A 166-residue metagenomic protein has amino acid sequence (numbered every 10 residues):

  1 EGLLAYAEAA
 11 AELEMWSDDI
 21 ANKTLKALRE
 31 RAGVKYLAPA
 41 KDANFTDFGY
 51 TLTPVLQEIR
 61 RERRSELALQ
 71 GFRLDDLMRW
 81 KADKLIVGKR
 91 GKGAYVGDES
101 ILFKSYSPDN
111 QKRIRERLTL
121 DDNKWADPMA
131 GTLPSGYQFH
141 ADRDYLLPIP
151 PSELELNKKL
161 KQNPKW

Functional and structural regions predicted by a protein language model:
E1-W166: Acidic/polar-rich alpha-helix caps and helix-coil junctions
